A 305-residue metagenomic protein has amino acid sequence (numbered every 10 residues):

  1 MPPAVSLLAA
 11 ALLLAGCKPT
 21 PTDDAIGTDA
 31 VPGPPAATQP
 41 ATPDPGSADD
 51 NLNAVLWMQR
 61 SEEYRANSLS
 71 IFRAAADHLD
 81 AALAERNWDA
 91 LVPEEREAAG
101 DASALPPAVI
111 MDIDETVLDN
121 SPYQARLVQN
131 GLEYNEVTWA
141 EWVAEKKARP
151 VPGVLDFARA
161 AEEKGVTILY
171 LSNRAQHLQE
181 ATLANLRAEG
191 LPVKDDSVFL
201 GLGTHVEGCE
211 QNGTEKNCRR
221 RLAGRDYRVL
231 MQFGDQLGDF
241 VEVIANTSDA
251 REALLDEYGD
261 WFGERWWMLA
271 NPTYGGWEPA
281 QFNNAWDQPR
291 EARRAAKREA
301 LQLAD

Functional and structural regions predicted by a protein language model:
A4-A15: Bacterial N-terminal signal peptides
C17-M111, N283-D305: Non-catalytic pre-domain segments flanking phosphatase-related domains
D24, Q179-D305: C-terminal cap/substrate-recognition subdomain and adjoining C-terminal extension of metal-dependent phosphatase-like
W57-A66, A140-K147, L169-R174, V206-E210: Second-shell loop/turn segments in exported
S70, A74, E141, R149 (+7 more regions): Extracytoplasmic/secreted proteins, especially bacterial periplasmic and envelope-associated proteins
L83-R96, V166-N173, D196-V198: Surface-exposed patches in mature extracellular/periplasmic domains of secreted proteins
A108, V117-P152, D156-R159, E163: Active-site neighborhood of HAD-like aspartate-dependent phosphohydrolases
E115, V154-L186, V198-G201, D235-L237: Substrate-recognition element of Asp-dependent hydrolases with the DxDx(T/V) motif
